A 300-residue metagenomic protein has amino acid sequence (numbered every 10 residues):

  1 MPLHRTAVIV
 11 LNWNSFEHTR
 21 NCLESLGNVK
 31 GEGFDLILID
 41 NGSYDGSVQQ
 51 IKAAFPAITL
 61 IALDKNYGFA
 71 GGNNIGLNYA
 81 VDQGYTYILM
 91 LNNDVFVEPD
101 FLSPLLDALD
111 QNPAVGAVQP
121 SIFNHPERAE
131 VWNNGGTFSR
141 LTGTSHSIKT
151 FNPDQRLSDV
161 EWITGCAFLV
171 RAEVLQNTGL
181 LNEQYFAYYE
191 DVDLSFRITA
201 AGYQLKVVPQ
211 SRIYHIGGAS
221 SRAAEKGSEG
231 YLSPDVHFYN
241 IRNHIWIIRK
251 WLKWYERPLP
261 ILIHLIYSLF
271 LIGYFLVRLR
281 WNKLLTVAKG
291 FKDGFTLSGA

Functional and structural regions predicted by a protein language model:
E17, S25, D40-Q49, K65: A conserved acidic beta->alpha catalytic loop
E24-G33: Short, acidic, metal-binding catalytic loop of nucleotide-sugar glycosyltransferases
I51-Q83: Conserved donor nucleotide-binding strand/loop of the catalytic core
Y85-F96: Short beta-strand-to-loop acidic/aromatic patch adjacent to the donor-nucleotide binding site
F96-N133, S139: Conserved donor NDP-sugar-binding/catalytic core segment of glycosyltransferases
F138-E161: Short, flexible, basic/aromatic active-site loop/helix in glycosyltransferases
W162-L180, Q184-Y214: A short, conserved alpha-helix in the catalytic core of glycosyltransferases
K253-A300: Non-catalytic, C-terminal membrane-associated alpha-helical segments of glycosyltransferases
